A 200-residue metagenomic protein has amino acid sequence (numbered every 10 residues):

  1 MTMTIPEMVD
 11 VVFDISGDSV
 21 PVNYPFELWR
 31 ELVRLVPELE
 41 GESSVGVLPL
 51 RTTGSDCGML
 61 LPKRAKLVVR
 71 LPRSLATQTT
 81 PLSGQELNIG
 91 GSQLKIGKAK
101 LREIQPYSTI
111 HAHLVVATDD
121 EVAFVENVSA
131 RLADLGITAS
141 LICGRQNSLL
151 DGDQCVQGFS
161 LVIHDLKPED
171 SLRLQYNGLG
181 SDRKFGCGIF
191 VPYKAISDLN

Functional and structural regions predicted by a protein language model:
M1-N200: RNA-interacting cores
